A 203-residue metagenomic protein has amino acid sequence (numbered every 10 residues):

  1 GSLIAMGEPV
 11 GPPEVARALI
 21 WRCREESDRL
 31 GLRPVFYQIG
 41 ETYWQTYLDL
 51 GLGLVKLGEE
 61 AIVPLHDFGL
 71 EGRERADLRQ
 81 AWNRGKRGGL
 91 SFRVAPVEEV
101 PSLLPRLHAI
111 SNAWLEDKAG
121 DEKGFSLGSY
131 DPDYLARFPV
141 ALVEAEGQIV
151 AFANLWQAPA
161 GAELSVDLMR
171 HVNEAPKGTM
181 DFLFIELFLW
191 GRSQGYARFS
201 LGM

Functional and structural regions predicted by a protein language model:
G1-S2, L32, F36-L54, H66-Q80 (+1 more regions): A conserved beta-strand-loop-helix scaffold within acyl/acetyltransferase catalytic domains
G7-V15, S27, D167-G178: A short, internal acetyl-CoA/4′-phosphopantetheine-binding micro-motif in the GNAT/acyltransferase core
V55-I62: Conserved catalytic-core motifs of GNAT/GCN5-like acyltransferases
